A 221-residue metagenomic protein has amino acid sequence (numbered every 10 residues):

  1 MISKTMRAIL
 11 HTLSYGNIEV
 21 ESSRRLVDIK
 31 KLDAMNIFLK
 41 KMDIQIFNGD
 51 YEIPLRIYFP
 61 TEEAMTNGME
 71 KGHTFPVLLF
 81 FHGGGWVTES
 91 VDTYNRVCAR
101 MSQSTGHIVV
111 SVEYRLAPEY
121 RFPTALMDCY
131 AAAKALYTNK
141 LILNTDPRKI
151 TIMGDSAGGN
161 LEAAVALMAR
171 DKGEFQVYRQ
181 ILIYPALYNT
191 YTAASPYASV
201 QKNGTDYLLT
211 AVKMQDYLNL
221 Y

Functional and structural regions predicted by a protein language model:
M1-E63: A glycine/proline-hinged amphipathic helix-loop "lid/cap" segment that gates access to hydrophobic ligand pockets
K31, K40-Q45, Y51-Y221: Alpha/beta-hydrolase superfamily serine-hydrolase fold, recognizing
